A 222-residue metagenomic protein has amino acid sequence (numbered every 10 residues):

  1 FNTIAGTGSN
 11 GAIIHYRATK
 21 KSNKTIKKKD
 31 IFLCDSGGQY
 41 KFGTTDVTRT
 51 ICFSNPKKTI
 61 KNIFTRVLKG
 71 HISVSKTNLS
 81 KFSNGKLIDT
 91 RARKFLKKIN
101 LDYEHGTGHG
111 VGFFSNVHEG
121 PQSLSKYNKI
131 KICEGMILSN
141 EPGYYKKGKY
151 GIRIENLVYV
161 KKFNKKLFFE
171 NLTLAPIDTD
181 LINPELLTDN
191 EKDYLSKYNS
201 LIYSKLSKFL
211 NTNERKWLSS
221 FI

Functional and structural regions predicted by a protein language model:
F1-I222: Active-site neighborhoods and metal-handling regions in enzymes and metal-associated proteins
